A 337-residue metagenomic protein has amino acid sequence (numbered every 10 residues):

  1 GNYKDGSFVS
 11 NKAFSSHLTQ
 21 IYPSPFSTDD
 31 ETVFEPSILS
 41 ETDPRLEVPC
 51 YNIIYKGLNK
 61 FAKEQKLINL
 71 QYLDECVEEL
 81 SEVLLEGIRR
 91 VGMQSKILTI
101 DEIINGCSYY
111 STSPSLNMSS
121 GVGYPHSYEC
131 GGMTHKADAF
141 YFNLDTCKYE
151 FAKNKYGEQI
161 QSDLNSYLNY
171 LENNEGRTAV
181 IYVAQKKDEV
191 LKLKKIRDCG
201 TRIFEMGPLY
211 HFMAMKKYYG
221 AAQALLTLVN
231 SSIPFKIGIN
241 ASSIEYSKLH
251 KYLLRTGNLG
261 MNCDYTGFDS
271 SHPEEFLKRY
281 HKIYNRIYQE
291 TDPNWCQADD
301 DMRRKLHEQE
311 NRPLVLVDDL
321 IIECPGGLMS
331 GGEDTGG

Functional and structural regions predicted by a protein language model:
G1-G337: Viral RNA-dependent RNA polymerase
